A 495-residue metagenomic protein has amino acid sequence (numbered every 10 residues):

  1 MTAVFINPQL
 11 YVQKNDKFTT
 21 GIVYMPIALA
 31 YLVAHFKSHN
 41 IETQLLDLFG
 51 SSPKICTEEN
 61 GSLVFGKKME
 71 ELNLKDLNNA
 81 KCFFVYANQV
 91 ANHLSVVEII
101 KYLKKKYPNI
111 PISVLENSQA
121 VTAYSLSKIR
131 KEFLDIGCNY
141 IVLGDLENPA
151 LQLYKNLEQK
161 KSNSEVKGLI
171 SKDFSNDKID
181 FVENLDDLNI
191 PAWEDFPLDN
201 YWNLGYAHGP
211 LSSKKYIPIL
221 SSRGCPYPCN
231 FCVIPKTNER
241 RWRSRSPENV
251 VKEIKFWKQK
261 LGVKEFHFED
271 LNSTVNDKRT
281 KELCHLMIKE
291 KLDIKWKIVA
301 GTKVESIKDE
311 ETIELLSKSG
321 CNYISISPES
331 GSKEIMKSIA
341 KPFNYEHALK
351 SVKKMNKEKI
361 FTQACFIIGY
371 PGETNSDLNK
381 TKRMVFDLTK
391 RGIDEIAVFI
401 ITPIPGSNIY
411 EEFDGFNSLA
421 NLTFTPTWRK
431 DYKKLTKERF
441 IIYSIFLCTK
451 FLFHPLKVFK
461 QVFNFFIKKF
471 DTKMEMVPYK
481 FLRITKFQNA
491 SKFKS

Functional and structural regions predicted by a protein language model:
T2, K81-F84, E265-H267: Structural motif
T2-F5, E42, D76-N79, N408-F413 (+1 more regions): Radical SAM enzyme core and accessory elements
A3, Q9-F18, K172-P218: N-terminal [4Fe-4S]-dependent radical SAM core
V12-K14, S52-K54, A123-Y124, Y227 (+5 more regions): Flexible glycine/acidic-rich beta-alpha junction loops that bind and position SAM and/or redox cofactors in anaerobic
K14-L29: Glycine- and acidic-residue-enriched helix-capping/strand-helix junction motifs
Y24, P191-Q363, Y370, R383: Radical SAM [4Fe-4S] cluster-binding motif and immediate context
H35, H39-F181, G406: Glycine-rich beta-alpha loop elements in corrinoid/cobalamin-binding modules across cobalamin-dependent enzymes
R130-E132, T312, G372-D387: Catalytic cores of alpha/beta
